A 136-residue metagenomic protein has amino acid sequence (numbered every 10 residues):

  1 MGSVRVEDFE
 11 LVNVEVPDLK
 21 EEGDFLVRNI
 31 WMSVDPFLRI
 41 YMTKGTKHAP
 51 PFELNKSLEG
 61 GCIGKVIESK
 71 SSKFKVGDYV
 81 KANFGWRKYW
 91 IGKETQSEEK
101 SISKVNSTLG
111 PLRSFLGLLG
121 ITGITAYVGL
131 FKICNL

Functional and structural regions predicted by a protein language model:
M1-G2, E53, D78, V105: Intrinsically disordered, low-complexity boundary segments flanking structured domains
M1-S3, G45, R113-S114: Extended, compositionally biased low-complexity polar/Lys-Gly-rich tracts and adjacent boundary/linker regions are
G2-E15: Short glycine/threonine/proline-enriched tight-turn/helix- or strand-capping micro-motif at secondary-structure
V12-V34, M42-W86: Glycine-rich beta-strand-centered segment in the early N-terminal region that forms part of a ligand/cofactor-binding
R39: Beta-strand acidic-aromatic groove motif in beta-rich domains, primarily in extracellular
L58-K65, V76-L136: NAD(P)H dinucleotide-binding glycine-rich loop of Rossmann-like/cofactor-binding domains, especially the beta1-alpha1
